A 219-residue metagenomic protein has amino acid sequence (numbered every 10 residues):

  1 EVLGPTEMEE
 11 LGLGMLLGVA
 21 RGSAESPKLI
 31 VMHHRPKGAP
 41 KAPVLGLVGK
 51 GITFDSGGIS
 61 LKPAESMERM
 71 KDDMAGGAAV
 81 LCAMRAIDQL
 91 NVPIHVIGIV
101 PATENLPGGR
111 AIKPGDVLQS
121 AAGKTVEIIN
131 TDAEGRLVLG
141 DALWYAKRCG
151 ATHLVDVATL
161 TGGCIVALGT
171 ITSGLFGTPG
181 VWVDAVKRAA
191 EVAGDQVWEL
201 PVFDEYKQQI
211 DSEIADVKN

Functional and structural regions predicted by a protein language model:
E1-N219: A generic structural signal for tightly packed, nonpolar segments enriched in small/aliphatic residues
